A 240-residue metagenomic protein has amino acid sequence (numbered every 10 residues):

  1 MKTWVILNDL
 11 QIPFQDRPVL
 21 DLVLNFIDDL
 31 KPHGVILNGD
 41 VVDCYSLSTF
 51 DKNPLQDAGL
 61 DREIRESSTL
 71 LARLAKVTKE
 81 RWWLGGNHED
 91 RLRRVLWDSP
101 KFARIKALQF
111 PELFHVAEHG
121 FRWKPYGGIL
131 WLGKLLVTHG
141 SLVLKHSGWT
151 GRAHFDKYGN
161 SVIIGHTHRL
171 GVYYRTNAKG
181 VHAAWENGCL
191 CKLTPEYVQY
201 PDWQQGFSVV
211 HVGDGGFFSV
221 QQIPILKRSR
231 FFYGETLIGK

Functional and structural regions predicted by a protein language model:
M1-V5, I129-L136, G215: Beta-strand-turn-beta hairpins that frame and shape the catalytic cleft of phosphate-ester-processing enzymes
K2-A117: Core catalytic region of metal-dependent phosphoesterases/phosphodiesterases, especially metallo-beta-lactamase-like
D21-L24, T69-L71, W123-P125, I129 (+1 more regions): A generic local structural motif
D28-K31, A75-V77, A117-E118, L130-L132 (+2 more regions): Flexible, charged surface loops at secondary-structure boundaries
D29, Q222-G239: Polar, enzyme-active/binding microenvironments
W82-H88, W123-G127, Q221-I225: Acidic carboxylate-rich catalytic motifs and surrounding loops in phosphoryl-/glycosyl-chemistry enzymes
S99-L136, T167, E186-C189: Active-site-proximal loop/helix segment associated with metal-binding centers of metalloenzymes
K134-I225: Conserved beta-sheet core of the metallophosphoesterase superfamily
